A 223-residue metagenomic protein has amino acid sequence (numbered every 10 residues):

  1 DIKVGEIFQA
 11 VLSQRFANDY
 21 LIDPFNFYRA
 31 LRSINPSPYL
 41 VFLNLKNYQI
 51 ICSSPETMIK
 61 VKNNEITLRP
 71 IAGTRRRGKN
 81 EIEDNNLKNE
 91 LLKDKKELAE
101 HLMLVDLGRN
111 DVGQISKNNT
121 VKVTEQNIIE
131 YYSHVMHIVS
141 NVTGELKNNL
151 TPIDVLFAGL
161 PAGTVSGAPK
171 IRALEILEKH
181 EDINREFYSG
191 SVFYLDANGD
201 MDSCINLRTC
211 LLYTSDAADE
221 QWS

Functional and structural regions predicted by a protein language model:
D1-S215, S223: Extended alpha-helical targeting/anchoring segments, especially N-terminal organellar/secretory targeting helices
